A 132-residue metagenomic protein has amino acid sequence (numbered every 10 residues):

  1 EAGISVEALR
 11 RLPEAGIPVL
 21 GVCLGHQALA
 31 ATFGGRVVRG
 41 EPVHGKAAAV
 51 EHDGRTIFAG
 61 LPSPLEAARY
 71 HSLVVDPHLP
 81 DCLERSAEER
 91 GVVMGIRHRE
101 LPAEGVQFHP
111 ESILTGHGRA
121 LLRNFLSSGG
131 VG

Functional and structural regions predicted by a protein language model:
E1-G21, F33: Flexible gly/pro-rich beta->alpha loop and the following alpha-helix that scaffold active-site loops
I17-V22, H26-L29, S112: A generic "structured core" feature
P18-L20, E66, P102-E104: Structural signature of beta-strand start/N-cap positions in the alpha/beta core of ABC transporter nucleotide-binding
G34-L61, V92-V93: Anionic-ligand binding region
T56-E100: Catalytic beta-strand/loop cores that center a nucleophilic Ser/Cys/Thr and support acyl-enzyme chemistry
Y70-L73, F108-L114: Glycine-rich phosphate/pyrophosphate-binding beta-alpha loops
I113-G132: Acyltransferase
